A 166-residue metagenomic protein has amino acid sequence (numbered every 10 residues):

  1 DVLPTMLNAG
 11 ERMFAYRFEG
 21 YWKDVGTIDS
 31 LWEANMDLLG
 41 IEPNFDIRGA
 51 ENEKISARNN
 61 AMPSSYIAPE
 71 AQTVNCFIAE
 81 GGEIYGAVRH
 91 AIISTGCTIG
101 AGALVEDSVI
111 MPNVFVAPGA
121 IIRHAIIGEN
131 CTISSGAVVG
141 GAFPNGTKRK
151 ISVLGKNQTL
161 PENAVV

Functional and structural regions predicted by a protein language model:
D1-V166: Left-handed beta-helix
